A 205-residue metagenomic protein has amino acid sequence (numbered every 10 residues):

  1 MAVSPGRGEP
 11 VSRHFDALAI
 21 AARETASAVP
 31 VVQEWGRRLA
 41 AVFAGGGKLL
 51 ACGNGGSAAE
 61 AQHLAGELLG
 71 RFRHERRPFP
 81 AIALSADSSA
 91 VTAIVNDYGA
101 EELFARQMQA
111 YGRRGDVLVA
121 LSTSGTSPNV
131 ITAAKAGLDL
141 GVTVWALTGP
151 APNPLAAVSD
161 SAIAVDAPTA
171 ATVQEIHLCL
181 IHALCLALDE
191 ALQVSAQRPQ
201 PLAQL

Functional and structural regions predicted by a protein language model:
M1-G8, A191-L205: N-terminal charge/polar-biased segments
M1-S27: Generic N-terminal amphipathic, Lys/Arg-enriched alpha-helix
R7, A28-V32, S57, L138: Residue-level recognition of alpha-helical structural elements
V11, F15, V32-W35, A61: Hydrophobic packing residues in well-ordered alpha-helices of helical domains and bundles
E24-G45: A short, well-structured juxtamembrane/interface segment
L49-L50, V144: Hydrophobic beta-strand scaffold residues
S57, Q62-R198: Glycine-rich phosphate-binding loops that contact phosphosugars or nucleotide phosphates
